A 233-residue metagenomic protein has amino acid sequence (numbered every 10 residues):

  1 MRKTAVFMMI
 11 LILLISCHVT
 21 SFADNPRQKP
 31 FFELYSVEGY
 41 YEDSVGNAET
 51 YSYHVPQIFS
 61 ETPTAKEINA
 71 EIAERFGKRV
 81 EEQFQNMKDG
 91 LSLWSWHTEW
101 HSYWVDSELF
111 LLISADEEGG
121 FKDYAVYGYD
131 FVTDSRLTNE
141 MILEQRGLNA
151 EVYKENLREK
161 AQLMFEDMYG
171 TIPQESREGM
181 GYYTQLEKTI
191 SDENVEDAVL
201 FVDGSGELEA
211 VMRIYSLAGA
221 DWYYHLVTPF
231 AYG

Functional and structural regions predicted by a protein language model:
R2-A23: Sec-dependent N-terminal signal peptides of Gram-positive bacterial secreted proteins and lipoproteins
T20-G233: Compositionally biased intrinsically disordered regions enriched in Thr/Gly
